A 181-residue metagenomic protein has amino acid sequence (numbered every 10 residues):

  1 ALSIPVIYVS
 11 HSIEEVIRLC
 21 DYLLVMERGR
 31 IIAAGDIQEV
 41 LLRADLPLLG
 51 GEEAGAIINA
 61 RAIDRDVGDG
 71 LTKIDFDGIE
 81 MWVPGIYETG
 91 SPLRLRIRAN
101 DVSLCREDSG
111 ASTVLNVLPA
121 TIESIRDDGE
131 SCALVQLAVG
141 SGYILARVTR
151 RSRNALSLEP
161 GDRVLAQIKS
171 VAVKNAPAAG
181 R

Functional and structural regions predicted by a protein language model:
A1-S3: Helical segment within the ABC ATPase nucleotide-binding domain
P5-I79: Internal alpha/beta loop-helix hairpins
E52-A54, Y87, S112-V114, G129 (+1 more regions): A generic structural micro-feature
A56, N116-L118, A133: Hydrophobic core residues within well-ordered beta-strands of beta-rich domains
R65-D69, R126-S131: Short, conserved beta-turn/loop elements at beta-strand boundaries and strand-helix junctions
T72-D77, L134-G140, R147: Short, acidic/hydrophobic/Gly-rich beta-strand patch recurrent on exposed beta strands that often constitutes part
G78-R126, Y143, R147-R181: Glycine/charge-rich catalytic "coupling/switch" loops of P-loop NTPases
C132-L134, R163: Structural motif
